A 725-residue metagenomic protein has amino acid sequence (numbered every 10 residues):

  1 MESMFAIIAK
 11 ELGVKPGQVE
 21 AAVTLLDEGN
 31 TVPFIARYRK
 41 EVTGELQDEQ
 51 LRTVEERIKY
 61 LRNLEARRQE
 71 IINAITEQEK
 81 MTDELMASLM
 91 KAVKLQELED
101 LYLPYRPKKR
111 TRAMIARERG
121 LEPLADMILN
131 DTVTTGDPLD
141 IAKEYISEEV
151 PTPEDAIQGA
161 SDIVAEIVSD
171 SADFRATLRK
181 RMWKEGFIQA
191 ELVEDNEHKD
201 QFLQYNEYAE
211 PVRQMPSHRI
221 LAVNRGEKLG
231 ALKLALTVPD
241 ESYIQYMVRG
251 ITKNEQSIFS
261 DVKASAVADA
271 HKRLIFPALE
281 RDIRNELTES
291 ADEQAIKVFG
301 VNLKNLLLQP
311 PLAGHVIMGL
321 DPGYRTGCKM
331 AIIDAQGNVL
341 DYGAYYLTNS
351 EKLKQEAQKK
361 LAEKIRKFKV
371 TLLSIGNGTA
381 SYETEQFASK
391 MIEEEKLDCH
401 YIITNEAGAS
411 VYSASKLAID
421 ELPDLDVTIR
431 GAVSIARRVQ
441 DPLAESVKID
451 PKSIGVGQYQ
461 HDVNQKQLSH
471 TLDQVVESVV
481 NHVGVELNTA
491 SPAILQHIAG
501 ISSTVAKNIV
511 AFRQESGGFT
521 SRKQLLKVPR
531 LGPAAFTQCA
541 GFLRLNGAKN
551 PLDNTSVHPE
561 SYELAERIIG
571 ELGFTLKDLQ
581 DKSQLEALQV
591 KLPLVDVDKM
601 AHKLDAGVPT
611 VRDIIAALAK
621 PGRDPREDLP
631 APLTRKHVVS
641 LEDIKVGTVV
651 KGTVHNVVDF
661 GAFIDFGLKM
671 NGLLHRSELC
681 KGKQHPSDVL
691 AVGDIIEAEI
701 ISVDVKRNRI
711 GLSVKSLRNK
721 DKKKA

Functional and structural regions predicted by a protein language model:
M4, E56, R62-K80, M90 (+6 more regions): Long, highly charged, low-complexity intrinsically disordered interaction regions that mediate electrostatic DNA/RNA
K15-P16, E28-G29, L95, L121 (+18 more regions): Short flexible coil/turn linkers enriched for glycine and charged/polar residues that connect secondary-structure
Y38-K40, L129, P239, P322 (+11 more regions): Short, ordered loop/turn segments at secondary-structure junctions
Q50-T53, Y60, L64, Q69-A74 (+3 more regions): Duplex nucleic acid-engaging cores and interfaces of nucleic-acid transaction enzymes
A74, L98-L101, G226-P239, G250-I275 (+4 more regions): Structured, non-catalytic alpha/beta "coupling" segments that mediate domain-domain communication and provide generic
K180-I188, L320-Y324, G378-A380, T404-V411 (+5 more regions): A glycine-rich phosphate-binding loop feature that marks nucleotide/adenosyl-phosphate handling sites
I317-G319, K329, F387-A388, S521-Q524 (+3 more regions): Short beta-alpha junctions and helix-cap segments that line functional grooves
A548-K549, D553-A725: Single-stranded RNA-binding regions, centering on S1/OB-family and related RNA-binding modules
